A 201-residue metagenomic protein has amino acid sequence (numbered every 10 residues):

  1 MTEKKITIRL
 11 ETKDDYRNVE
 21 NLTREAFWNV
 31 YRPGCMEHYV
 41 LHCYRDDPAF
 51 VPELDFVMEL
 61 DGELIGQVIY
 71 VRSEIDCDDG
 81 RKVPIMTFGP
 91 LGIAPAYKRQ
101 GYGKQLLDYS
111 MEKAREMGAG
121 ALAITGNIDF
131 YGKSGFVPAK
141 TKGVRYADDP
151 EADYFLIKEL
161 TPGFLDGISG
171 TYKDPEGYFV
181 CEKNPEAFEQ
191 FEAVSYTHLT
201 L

Functional and structural regions predicted by a protein language model:
T7-V19: A short beta-loop-alpha structural element at the N-terminal edge of CoA-dependent acyl/N-acetyltransferase catalytic
E20, F27-D61, I65-I69, E74: Active-site rim helix/loop that mediates acceptor-substrate recognition in acyltransferases
I75-K82: A short, polar/charged loop-to-alpha-helix boundary motif
P90-K98: A short, internal acetyl-CoA/4′-phosphopantetheine-binding micro-motif in the GNAT/acyltransferase core
Y97, G101-Y109, A119: Conserved acetyl-CoA pyrophosphate-binding loop and the N-cap/start of the following alpha-helix in GNAT-like
E116, G126-P150: Conserved active-site alpha-helix within GNAT-family acetyltransferase domains
R145-F191: C-terminal "cap" of GNAT-fold acetyltransferases
T197-L201: Conserved small/polar residues in nucleotide/adenosyl-binding loops
